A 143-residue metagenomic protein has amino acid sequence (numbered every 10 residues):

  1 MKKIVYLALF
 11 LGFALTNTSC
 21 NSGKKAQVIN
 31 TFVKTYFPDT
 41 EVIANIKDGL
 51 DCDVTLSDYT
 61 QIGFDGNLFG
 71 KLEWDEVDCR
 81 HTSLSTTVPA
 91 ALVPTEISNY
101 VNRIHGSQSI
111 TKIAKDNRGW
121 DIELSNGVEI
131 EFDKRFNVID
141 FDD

Functional and structural regions predicted by a protein language model:
M1-V28, V33: Bacterial Sec-dependent N-terminal signal peptides
K2, T16-T18, T31, F69-L72 (+1 more regions): Hydrophobic transmembrane signal anchors and adjacent membrane-proximal interface regions, especially in viral
G12, K34-Y36, I46, N102-H105 (+2 more regions): A generic structural signal for short, solvent-exposed coil/turn residues that cap or connect secondary-structure
S22-E41, S85-S109: Short, non-transmembrane alpha-helical segments in secretory-pathway proteins
K34, G66-N67, R103, R118 (+1 more regions): Surface-exposed charge patches in extracellular/virion surface proteins
E41-F64, T111-I130: Exposed beta-strand-loop-beta-strand "reactive/processing" segments of non-cytosolic proteins
E41-V42, F69-L72, G106-A114, V138: A broad structural signal for short, well-ordered beta-strand segments within beta-sheet-rich domains
D53-T82, N126-D143: Amphipathic N-proximal alpha-helical interface segments
